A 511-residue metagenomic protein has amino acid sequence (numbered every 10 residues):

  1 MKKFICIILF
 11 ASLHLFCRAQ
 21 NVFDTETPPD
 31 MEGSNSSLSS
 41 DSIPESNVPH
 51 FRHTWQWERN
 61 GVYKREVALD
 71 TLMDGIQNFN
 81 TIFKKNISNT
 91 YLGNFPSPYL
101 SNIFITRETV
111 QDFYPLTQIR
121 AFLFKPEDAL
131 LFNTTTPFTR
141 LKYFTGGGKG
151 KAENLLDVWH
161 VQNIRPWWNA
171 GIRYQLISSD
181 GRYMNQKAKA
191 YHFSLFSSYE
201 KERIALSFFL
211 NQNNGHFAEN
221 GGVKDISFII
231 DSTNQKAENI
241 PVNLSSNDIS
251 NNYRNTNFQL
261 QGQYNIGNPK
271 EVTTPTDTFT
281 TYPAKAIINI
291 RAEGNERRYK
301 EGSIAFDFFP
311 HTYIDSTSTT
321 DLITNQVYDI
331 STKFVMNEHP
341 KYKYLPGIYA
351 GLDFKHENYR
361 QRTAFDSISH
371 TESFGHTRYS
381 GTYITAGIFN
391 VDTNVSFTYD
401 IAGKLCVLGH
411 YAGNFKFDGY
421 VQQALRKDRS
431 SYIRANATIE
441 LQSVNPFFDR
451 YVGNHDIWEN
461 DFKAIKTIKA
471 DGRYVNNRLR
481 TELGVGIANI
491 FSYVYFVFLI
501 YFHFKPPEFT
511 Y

Functional and structural regions predicted by a protein language model:
M1-E26, A435: Bacterial Sec-dependent N-terminal signal peptides
F4, T136, D248-S303, S318-Y511: Exposed, low-structure sequence patches enriched in small/polar residues
L13, C17, E153-L155, L176 (+7 more regions): Generic alpha-helix signal with a bias toward terminal, lower-confidence helices and secondary-structure junctions
H14-R18, N169-A170, Q259, D418: A generic alpha-helix preference that emphasizes hydrophobic side chains
Q20-T256, N265-T280, A424-S430: Membrane-proximal, glycine/serine-rich, low-complexity loop/turn segments characteristic of large bacterial
F124-P126, D315, F374: Hydrophobic alpha-helical segments with strong N-terminal bias
Y191, S227, A305-F309, N454-D456: A generic membrane alpha-helix/interface feature
D307-D321: Outer-membrane beta-barrel porins/channels
